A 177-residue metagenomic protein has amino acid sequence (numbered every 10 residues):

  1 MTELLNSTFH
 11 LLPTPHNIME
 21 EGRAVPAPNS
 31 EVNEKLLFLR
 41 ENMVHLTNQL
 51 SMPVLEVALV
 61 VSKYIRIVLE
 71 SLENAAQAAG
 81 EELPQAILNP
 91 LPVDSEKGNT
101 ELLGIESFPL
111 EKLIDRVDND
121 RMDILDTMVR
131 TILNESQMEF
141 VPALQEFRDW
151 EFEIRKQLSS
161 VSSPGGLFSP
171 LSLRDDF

Functional and structural regions predicted by a protein language model:
T2-F177: Solvent-exposed interaction surfaces and binding hotspots enriched for charged
